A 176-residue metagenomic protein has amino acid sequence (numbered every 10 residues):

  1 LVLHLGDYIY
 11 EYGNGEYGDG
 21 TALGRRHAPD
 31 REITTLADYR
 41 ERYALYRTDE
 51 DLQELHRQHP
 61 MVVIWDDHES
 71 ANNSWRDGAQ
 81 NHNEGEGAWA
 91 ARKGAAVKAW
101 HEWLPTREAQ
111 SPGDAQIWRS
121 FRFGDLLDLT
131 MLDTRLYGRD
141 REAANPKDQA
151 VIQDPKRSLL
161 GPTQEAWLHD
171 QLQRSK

Functional and structural regions predicted by a protein language model:
L1-K176: Metal-dependent phosphoester/phosphodiester hydrolase catalytic core
